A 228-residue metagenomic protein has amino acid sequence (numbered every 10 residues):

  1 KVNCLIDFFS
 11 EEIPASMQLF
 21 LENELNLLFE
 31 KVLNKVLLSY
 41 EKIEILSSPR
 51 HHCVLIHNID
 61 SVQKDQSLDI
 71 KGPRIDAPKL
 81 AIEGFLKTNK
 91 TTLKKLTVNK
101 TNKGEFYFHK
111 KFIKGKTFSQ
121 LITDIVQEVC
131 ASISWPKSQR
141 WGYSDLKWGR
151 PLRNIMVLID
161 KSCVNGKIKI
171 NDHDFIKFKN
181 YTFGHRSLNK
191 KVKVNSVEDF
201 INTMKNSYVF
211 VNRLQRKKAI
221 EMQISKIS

Functional and structural regions predicted by a protein language model:
K1-S228: Long, basic N-terminal domains or extensions that often function in RNA/ssDNA interaction or organelle/cellular
